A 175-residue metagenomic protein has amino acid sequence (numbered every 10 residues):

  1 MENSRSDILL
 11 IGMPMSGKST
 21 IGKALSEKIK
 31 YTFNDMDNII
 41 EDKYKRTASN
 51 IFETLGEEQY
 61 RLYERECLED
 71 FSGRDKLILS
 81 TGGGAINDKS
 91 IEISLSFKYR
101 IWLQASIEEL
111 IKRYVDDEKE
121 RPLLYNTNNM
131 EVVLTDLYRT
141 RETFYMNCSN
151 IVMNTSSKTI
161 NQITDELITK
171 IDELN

Functional and structural regions predicted by a protein language model:
M1-R5, A24, K28, K112 (+1 more regions): NTP-dependent small-molecule kinase module
L10: Hydrophobic anchor at the beta1->P-loop junction of P-loop NTPases
M13: P-loop (Walker A) phosphate-binding loop of NTP-binding proteins
S16: ATP-binding Walker
S19: Walker A/P-loop
E27-N38: Post-Walker A helix-loop "phosphate-sensing" segment adjacent to the P-loop in P-loop NTPases
M36-I93, E120, T135: ATP-dependent small-molecule kinase phosphotransfer cores that center on conserved nucleotide phosphate-binding segments
F97-E142: A glycine- and Lys/Arg-enriched "phosphate-lid" helix/loop adjacent to the NTP-binding pocket of small-molecule kinases
